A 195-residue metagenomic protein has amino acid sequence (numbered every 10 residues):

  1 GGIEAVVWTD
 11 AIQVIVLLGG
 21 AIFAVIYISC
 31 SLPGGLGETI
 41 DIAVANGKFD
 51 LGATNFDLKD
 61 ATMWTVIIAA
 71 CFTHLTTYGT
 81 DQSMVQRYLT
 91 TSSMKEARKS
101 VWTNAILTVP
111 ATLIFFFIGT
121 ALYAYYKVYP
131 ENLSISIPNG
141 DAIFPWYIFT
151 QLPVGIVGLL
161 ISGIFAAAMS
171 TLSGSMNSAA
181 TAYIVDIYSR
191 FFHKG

Functional and structural regions predicted by a protein language model:
G1-G2, F72-T73, L159-G174: Transmembrane alpha-helix interface/packing and boundary motifs in multi-pass membrane proteins, characterized by
G2-I3, A11, M94: Membrane-helix interface/capping residues of multi-pass secondary transporters
V14-G158: Loop-to-helix junctions at membrane interfaces in multi-pass transport proteins
G79-S83, F117-I118, M169-A180: Membrane-embedded alpha-helices of multi-pass transport/permease systems
T90, S173-G195: Helix-loop-helix connectors at the membrane interface of multi-pass transporters/channels
